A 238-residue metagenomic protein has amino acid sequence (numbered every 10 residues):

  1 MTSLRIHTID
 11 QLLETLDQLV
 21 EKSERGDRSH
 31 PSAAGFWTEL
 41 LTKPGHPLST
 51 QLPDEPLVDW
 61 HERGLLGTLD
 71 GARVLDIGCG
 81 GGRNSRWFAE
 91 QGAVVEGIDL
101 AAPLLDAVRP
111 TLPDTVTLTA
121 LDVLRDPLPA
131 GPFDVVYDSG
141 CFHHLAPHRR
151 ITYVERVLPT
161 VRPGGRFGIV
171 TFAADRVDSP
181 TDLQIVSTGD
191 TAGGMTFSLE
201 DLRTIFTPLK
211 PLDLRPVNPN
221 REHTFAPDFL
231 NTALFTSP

Functional and structural regions predicted by a protein language model:
T2-L128, L145-R156, R166-P238: Class I (Rossmann-like) S-adenosyl-L-methionine-dependent methyltransferase catalytic domain, capturing the SAM-binding
L128-V136: A short acidic, Gly/Pro-enriched loop at the edge of an enzyme's catalytic core that lines a small-molecule cofactor
D138-S139, V170: Short beta-strands and strand-loop turn motifs
G140-H144: Short catalytic micro-motifs in class I SAM-dependent methyltransferases
